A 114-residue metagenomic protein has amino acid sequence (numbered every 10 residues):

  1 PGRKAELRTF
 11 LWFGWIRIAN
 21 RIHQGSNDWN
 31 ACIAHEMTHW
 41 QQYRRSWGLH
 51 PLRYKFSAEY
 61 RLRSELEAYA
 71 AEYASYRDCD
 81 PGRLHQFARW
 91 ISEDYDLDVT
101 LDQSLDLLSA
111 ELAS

Functional and structural regions predicted by a protein language model:
P1, S57, D98-T100: Helix N-terminus capping/helix-initiation residues
P1-F13: Hydrophobic or amphipathic, alpha-helical segments that drive membrane association/targeting
F10-L11, I16-A19, N27, A31 (+1 more regions): Post-HEXXH active-site segment of zinc metalloproteases
H23: Short, surface-exposed binding/anchoring microloops in extracellular/periplasmic proteins
H35, H39: Histidine-centered divalent metal-coordination motifs
Y76-S114: Long, well-structured alpha-helical subdomains associated with metal-dependent extracellular/ecto-lumenal hydrolases
